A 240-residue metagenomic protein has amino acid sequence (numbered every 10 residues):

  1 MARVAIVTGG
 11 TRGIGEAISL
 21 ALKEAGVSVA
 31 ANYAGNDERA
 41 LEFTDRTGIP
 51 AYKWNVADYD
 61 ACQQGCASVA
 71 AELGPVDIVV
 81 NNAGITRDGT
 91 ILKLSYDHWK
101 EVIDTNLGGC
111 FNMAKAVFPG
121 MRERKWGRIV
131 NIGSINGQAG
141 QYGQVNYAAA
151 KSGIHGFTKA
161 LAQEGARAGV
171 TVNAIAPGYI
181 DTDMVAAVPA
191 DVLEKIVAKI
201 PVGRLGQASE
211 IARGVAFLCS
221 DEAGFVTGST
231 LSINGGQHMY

Functional and structural regions predicted by a protein language model:
T11-R12: Conserved glycine-rich cofactor-binding loop
A25-L41: Conserved glycine-rich Rossmann-like NAD(P)H-binding loop of the short-chain dehydrogenase/reductase
T90-I91, H98-I103, I129, V185 (+1 more regions): Substrate-binding pocket helix/loop in short-chain dehydrogenase/reductase
A114, A150, T158: Active-site helix of classical SDR
P119, Q163-E164, G224: Alpha-helical segment proximal to the catalytic Tyr-Lys
S134: Residue(s) in the substrate-gating loop at a strand-loop-helix junction that position the organic substrate next
A166, T171, V226-G228, N234: Short, small/polar-rich loop/turn modules that mediate ligand/substrate recognition or access, typified
